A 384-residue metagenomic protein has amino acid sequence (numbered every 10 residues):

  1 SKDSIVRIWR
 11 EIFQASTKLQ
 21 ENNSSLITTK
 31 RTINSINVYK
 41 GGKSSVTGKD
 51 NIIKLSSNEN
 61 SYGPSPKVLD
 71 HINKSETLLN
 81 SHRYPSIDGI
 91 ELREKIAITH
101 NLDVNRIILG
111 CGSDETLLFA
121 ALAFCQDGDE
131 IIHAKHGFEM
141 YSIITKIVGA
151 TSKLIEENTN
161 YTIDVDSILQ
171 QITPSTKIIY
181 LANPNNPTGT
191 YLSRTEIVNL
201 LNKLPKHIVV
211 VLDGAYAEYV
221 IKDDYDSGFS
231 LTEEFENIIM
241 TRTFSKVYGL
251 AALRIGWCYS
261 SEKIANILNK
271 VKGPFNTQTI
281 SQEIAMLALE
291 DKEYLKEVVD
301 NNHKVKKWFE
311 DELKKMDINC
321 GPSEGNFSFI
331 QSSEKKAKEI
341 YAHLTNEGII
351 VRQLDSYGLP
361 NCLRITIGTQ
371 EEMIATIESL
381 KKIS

Functional and structural regions predicted by a protein language model:
S1-S25: Domain-level signature for soluble enzymes in the chorismate/prephenate branch of the shikimate pathway
T28-G112, F119: N-terminal small-domain helix-loop-helix segment of the aminotransferase-like
S65, N237-K314, I318-G321: PLP-dependent aminotransferase class I/II
D103-I107, D127-E130, S175, H207 (+3 more regions): Short acidic capping loops at alpha-helix termini that bridge into adjacent secondary structure
A123-L181: PLP-dependent aminotransferase-like
K146, I163-P174, P187-V210, G214-V247: Active-site pre-lysine segment of PLP-dependent enzymes
T195, H343-E347, R352, S356-S384: PLP-dependent enzyme catalytic core of the Aspartate aminotransferase-like
H303, K315-E347, L363: Conserved PLP-binding catalytic core of the aspartate aminotransferase-like
